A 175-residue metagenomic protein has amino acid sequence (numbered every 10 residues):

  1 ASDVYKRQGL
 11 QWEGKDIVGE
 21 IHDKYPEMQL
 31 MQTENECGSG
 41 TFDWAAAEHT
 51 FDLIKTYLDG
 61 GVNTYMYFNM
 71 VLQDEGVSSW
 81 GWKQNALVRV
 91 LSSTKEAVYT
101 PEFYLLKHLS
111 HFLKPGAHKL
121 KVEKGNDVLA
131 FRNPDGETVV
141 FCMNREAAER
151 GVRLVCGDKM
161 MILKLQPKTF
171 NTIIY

Functional and structural regions predicted by a protein language model:
A1-Y5: Short, small-residue-biased leader/transition segments that mark boundaries at the very start of proteins
K6-F42: Glycoside hydrolase catalytic-domain groove-lining segments
G9, Q32-C37, M66-M70, C142-N144 (+3 more regions): Active-site proximal loops enriched in glycine and acidic residues that flank catalytic Cys/His/Asp and coordinate
G19-D23, T56-Y57, L106: Mature extracellular/periplasmic domains of secretome proteins
D23-Y25, L58-G60, A97, R132-D135: Extracellular/periplasmic catalytic domains that process cell-envelope and extracellular macromolecules
Q32-Y104, K121-K124: Aromatic/acidic polysaccharide-binding cleft in carbohydrate-active enzymes
H111, V122-G157, K164, K168: Carbohydrate-binding surface patches
